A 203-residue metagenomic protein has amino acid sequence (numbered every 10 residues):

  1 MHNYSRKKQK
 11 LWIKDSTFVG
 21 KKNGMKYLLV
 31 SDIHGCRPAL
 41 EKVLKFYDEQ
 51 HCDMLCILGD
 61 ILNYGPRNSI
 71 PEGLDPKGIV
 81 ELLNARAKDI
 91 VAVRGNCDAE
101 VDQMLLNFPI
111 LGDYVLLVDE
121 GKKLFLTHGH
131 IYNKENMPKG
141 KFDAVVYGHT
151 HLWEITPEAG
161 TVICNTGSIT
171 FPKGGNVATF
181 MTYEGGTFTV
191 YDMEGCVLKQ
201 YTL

Functional and structural regions predicted by a protein language model:
F18, K26-D119: Core catalytic region of metal-dependent phosphoesterases/phosphodiesterases, especially metallo-beta-lactamase-like
F108, G112, E120-F125, H130-K199: Conserved beta-sheet core of the metallophosphoesterase superfamily
Y201-L203: Asp-based, Mg2+/Mn2+-dependent phosphohydrolase catalytic module
